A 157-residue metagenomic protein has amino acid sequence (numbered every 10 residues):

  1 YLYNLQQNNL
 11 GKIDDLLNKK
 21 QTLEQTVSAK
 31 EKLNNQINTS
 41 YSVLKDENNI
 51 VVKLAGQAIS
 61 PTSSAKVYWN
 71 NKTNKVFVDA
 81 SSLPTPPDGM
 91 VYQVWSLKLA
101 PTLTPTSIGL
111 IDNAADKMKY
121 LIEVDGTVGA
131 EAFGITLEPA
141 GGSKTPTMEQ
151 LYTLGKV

Functional and structural regions predicted by a protein language model:
Y1-V157: N-terminal targeting/export leaders
